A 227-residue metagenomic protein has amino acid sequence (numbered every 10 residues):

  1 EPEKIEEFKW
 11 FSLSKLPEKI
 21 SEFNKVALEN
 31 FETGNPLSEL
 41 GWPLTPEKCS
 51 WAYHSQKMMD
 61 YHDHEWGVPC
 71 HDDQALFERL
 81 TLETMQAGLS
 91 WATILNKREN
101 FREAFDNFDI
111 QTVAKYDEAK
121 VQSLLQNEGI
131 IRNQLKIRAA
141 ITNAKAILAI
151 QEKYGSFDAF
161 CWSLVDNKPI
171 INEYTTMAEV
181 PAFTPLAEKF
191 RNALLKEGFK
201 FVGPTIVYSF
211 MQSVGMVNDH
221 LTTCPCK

Functional and structural regions predicted by a protein language model:
E1-N30: Unchanged
A27-E39: Short, surface-exposed polybasic-and-hydrophobic patches located at secondary-structure transitions
P36-L37, G41-K227: HhH-family (HhH-GPD) DNA N-glycosylase catalytic core used in base-excision repair
